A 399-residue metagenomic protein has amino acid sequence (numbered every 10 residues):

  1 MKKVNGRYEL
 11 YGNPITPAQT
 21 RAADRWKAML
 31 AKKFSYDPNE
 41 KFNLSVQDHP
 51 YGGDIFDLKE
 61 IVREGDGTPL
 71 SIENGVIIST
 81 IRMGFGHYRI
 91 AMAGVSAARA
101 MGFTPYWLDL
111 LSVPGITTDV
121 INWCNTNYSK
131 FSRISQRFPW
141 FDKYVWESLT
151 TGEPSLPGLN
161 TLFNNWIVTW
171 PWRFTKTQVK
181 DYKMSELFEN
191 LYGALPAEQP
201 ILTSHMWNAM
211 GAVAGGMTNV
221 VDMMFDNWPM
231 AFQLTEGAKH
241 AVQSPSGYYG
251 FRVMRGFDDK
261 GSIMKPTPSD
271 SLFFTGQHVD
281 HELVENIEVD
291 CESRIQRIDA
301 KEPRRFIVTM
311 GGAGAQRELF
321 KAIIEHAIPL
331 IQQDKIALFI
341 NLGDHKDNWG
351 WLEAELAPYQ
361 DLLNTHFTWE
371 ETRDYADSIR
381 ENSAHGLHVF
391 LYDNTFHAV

Functional and structural regions predicted by a protein language model:
M1-I61, A93-E186, G343-N348, A354-N382: Conserved N-terminal ligand/cofactor-binding loop architecture of enzyme catalytic domains
L58-E73, E186-N190, E292-I298: A short, basic/flexible loop-to-alpha-helix module at the beginning of a structural domain
D66-V76, M217-T218, D299-F306: A short, charged/proline- and glycine-enriched loop that marks the coil->beta-strand transition at the N-terminal
I72-R82, L111: Nucleotide-activated donor-dependent transferases that construct or modify glycoconjugates
G84-A97, N127, I134-P268: Active-site and donor-binding regions of nucleotide-sugar-utilizing enzymes
I90-F103, H326-D334: A short, Lys/Arg-enriched amphipathic alpha-helix followed by its capping loop at the start of a domain
G237-I328, N341-D347: A nucleotide-sugar donor-handling region in carbohydrate enzymes
R297-V399: Donor-nucleotide binding loops and adjacent catalytic segments primarily of GT-B fold Leloir glycosyltransferases
